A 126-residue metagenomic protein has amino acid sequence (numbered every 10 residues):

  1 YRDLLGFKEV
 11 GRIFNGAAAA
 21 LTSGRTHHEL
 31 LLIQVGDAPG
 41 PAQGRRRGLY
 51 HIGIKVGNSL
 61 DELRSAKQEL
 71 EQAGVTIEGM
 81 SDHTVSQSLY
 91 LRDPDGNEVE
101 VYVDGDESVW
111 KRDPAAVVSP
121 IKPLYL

Functional and structural regions predicted by a protein language model:
Y1-Q34: Core segments of cupin and vicinal oxygen chelate
F14, G44-R46: Short glycine/proline-enriched turns and hinge-like loops at secondary-structure junctions
I33-D37, D104: Acetyl-CoA-dependent GNAT
D37-Q43: Short beta-strand/turn micro-motifs at beta-sheet edges
R47-H51: Short, solvent-exposed beta-strand edge segments and adjacent coil->beta transition regions
I52-E98, V103-S108, I121-L126: Vicinal oxygen chelate
K111-R112: An amphipathic, aromatic/His-enriched active-site/gating alpha helix that lines ligand/cofactor pockets
V117-V118: A short alpha/beta connector and helix-capping loop motif
